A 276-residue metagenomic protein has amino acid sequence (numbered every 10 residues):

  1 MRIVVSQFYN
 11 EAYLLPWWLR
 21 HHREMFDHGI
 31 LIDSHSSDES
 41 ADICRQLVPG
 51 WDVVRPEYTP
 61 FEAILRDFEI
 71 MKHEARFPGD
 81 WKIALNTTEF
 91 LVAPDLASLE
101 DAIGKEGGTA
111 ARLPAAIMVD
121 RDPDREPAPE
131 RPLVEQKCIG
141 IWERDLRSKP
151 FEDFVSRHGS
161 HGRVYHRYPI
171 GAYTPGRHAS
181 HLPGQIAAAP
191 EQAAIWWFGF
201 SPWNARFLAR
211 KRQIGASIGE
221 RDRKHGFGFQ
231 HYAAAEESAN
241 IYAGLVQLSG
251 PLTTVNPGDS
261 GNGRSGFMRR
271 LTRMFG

Functional and structural regions predicted by a protein language model:
R2-I3, W81: Structural motif
I3-R20, H35: Active-site beta-to-alpha loop of glycosyltransferases that engages the nucleotide-sugar donor
I3-V5, G29-I30, D52: A structural signal for isolated positions on well-ordered beta-strands in alpha/beta enzyme cores
W17, E39-L85, A93: Active-site-proximal specificity loops/subdomain of glycosyltransferases
R23: Gly/Ala-rich phosphate-binding loop of Rossmann-like dinucleotide-binding domains, activating on the conserved
D27-H35, R55: Short beta-strand/loop segment that forms part of the nucleotide-sugar
S34, L85-T87: Active-site acidic Asp-centered loop
A63-I70, A93-G276: Catalytic-site signature of metal-activated, phosphate-bearing donor transferases, centered on the GT-A/GT-A-like
